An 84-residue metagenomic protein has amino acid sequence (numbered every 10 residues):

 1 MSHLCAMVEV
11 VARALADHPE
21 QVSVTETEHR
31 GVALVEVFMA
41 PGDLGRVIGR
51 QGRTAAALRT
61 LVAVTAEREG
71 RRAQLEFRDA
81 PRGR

Functional and structural regions predicted by a protein language model:
M1-L44, A56-R84: RNA-contacting regions in translation and RNA-metabolism proteins, encompassing KH/S1 modules where present
I48-G52: Glycine-centered tight-turn and secondary-structure capping sites
